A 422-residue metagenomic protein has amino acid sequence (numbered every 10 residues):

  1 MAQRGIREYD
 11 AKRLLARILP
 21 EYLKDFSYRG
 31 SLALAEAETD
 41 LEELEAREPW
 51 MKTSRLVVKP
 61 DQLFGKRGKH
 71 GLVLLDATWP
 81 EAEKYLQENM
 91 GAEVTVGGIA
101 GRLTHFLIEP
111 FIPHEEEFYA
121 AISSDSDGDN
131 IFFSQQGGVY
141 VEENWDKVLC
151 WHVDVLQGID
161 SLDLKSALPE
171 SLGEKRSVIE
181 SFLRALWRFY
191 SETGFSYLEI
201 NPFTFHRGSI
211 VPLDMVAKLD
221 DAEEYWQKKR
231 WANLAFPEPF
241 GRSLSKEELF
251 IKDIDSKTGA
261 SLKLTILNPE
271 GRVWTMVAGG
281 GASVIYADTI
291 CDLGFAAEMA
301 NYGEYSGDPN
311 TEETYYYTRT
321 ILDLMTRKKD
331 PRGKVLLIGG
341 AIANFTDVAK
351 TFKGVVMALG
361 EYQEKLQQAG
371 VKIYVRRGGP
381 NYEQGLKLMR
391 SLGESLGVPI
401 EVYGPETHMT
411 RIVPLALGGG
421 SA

Functional and structural regions predicted by a protein language model:
M1-E199, T204-K334, V348, G360-K365 (+2 more regions): ATP-dependent carboxylate/acyl-activation modules
I338-G340: Short loop-to-beta-strand entry elements in the cores of soluble alpha/beta enzymes
A343, Y374, G385: N-terminal glycine-/lysine-enriched basic segments
F345-T351: Glycine/threonine-rich flexible loop motifs
T351-M357: Charged helix-capping and loop-helix junction motifs
A369-R377: Short internal beta-strands
